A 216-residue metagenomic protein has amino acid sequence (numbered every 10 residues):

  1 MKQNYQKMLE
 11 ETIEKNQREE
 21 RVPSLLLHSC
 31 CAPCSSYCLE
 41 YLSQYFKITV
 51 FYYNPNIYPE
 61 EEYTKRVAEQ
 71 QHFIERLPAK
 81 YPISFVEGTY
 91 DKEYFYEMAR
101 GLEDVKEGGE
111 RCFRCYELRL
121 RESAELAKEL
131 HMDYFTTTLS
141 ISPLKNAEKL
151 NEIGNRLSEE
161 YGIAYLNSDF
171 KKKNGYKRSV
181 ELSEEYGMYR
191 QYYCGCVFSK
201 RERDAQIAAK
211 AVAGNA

Functional and structural regions predicted by a protein language model:
M1-Y37, Y45-A216: Nucleotide-activated chemistry modules centered on ATP-dependent adenylation/adenylyltransferase
L42: Aromatic pocket-lining residues of Rossmann-like dinucleotide-binding sites
